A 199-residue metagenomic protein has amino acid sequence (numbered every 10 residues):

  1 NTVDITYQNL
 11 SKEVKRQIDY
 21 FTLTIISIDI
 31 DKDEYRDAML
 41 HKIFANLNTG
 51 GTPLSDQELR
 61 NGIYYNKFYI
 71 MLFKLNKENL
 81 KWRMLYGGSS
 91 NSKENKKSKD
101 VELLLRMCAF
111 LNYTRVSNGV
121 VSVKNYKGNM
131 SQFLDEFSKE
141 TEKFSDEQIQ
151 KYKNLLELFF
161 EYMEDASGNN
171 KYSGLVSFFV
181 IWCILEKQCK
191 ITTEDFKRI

Functional and structural regions predicted by a protein language model:
N1-V120: Basic- and aromatic-enriched surface patches that contact anionic nucleotides/nucleic acids
D100-I199: C-terminal subdomains that position terminal phosphate/3'-OH groups for nucleotidyl transfer/ligation, primarily on
